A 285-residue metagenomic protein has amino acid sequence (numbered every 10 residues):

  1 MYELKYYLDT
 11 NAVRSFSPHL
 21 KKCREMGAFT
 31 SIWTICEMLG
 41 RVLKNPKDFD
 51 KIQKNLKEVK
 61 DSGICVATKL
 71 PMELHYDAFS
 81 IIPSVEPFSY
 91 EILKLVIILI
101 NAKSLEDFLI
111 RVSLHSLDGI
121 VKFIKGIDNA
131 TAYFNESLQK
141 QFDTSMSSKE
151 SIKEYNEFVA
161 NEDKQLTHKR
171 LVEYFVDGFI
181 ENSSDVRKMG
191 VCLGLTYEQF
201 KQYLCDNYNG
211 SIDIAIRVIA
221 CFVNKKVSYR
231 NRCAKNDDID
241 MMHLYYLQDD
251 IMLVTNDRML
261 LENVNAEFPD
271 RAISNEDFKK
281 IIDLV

Functional and structural regions predicted by a protein language model:
Y2-D250, M259-V285: Active-site-proximal, substrate-binding regions of enzyme catalytic domains and RNA-binding/basic surfaces
L253: Conserved SAM-binding loop
N256: Replace "coordinates the UDP/GDP/TDP-sugar" with "coordinates nucleotide-activated sugar donors
